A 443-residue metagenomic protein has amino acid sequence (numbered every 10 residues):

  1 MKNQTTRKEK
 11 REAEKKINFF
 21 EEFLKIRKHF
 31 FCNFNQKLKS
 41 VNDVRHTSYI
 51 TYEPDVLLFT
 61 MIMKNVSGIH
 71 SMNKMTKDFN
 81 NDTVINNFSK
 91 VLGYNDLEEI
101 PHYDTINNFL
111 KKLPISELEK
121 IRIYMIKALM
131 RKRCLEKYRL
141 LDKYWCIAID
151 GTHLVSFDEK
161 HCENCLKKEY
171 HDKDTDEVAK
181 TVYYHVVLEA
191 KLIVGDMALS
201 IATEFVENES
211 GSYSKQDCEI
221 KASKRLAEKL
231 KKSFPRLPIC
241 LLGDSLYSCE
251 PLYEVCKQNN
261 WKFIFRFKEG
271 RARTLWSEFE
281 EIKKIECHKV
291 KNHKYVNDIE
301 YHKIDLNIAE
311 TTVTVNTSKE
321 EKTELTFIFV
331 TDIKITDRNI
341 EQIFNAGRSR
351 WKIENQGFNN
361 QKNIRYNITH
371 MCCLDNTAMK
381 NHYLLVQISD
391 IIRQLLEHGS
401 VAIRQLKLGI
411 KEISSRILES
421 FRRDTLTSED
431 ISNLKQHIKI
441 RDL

Functional and structural regions predicted by a protein language model:
N3, L24, K28-P101: Gly/serine-rich nucleotide phosphate-binding loop at the start of the catalytic core of nucleotide/ADP-ribose-handling
K37, V41, D82, H288-H302 (+3 more regions): A short, flexible helix-boundary coil/loop motif
H46-V56, E177-V182, E320, M371-Y383: Structural motif
T60, M75-T76, H102, I106 (+8 more regions): Short, conserved catalytic/metal-binding motifs centered on acidic residues
M75, D337-C372: Short amphipathic alpha-helical "interface-anchor" segments enriched in bulky aromatics
N107-M197: Active-site-proximal, Lys/Arg-enriched surface segment that forms a nucleic-acid-binding/basic interface patch
H171-P238: Electropositive, glycine- and tryptophan-enriched low-complexity nucleic-acid-binding patches
E209-T314: An internal, acidic/charged active-site-proximal segment that coordinates divalent cations and/or engages
